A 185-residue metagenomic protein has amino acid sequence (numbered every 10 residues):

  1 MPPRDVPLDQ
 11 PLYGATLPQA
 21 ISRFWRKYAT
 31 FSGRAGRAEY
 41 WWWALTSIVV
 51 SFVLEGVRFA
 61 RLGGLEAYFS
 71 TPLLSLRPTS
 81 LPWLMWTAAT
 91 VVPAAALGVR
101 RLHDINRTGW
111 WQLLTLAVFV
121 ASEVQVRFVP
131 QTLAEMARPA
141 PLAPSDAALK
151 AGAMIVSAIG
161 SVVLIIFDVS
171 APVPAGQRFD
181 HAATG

Functional and structural regions predicted by a protein language model:
M1-T46, A94-G109, V163-G185: Membrane-interface extramembranous regions at the lipid-water interface
A38-G98, R107-P172: Hydrophobic alpha-helical transmembrane segments in multi-pass membrane proteins
